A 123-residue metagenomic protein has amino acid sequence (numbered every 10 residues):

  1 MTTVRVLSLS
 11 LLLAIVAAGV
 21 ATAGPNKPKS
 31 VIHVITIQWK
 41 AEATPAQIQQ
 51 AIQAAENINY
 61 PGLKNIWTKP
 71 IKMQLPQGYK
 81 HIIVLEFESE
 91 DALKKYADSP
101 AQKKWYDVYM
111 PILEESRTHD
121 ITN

Functional and structural regions predicted by a protein language model:
M1-L9: Bacterial N-terminal signal peptides that target proteins for export
S8-G19: Bacterial N-terminal signal peptides
G19-H81, E88-K95, I121-N123: Short S/T/G/P-rich N-terminal loop/turn motif that feeds into the first structured element of a domain
L85-N123: Surface-exposed, polar helix/loop patches in the mature regions of secreted/periplasmic/lumenal proteins that form
